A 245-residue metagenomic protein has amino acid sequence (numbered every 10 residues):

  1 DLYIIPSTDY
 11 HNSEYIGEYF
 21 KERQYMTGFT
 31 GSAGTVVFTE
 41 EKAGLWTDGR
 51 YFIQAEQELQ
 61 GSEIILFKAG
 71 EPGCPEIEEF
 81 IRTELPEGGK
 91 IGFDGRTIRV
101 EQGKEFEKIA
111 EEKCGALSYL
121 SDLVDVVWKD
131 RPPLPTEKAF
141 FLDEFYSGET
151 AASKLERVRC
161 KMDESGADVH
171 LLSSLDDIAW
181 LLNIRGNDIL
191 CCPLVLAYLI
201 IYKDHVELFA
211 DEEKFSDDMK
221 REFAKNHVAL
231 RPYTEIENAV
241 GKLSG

Functional and structural regions predicted by a protein language model:
D1-P86, I98, Q102-L243: N-terminal accessory/capping or targeting/presequence segment of soluble
G89-R96, G245: Acidic beta-strand-to-loop metal/phosphate-binding motif
